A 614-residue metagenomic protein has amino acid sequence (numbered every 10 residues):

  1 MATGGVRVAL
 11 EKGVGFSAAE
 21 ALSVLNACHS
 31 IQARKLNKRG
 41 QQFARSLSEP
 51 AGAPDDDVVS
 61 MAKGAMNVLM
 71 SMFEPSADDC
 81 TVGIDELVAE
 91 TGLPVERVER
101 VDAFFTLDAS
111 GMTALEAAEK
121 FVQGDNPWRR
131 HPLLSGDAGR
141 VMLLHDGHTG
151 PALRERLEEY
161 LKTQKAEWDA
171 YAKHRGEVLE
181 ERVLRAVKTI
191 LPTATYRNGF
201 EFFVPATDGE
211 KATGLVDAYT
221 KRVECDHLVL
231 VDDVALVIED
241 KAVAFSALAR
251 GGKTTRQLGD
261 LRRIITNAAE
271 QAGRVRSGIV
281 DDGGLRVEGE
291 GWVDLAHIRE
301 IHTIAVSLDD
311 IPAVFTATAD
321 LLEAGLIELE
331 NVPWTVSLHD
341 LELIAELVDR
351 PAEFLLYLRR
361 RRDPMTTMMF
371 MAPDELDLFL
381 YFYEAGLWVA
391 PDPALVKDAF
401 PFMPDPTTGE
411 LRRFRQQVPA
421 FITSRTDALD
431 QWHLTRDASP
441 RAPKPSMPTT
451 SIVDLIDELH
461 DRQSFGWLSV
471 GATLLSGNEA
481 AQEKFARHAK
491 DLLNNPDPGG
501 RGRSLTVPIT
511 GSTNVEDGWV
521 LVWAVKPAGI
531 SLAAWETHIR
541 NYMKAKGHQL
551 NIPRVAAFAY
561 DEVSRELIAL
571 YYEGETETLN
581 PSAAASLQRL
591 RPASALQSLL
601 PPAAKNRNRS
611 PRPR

Functional and structural regions predicted by a protein language model:
M1-E177, E181-A194, A218, D281-I304 (+1 more regions): Acidic, metal-dependent phosphodiester-chemistry machinery of nucleic-acid enzymes
A152, F203-T207, L236, A244-A247 (+1 more regions): Flexible loop/turn segments at secondary-structure boundaries
I190-T220: A short acidic/basic microdomain associated with nuclease active sites
L191, F200-F202, V229-V231, A242 (+1 more regions): Short, flexible loop/turn elements at secondary-structure junctions
K221, V229-V237, K241-A247, I509-V520: Active-site beta-strand-loop-beta-strand hairpin of nuclease catalytic cores that positions key catalytic residues
D226: Cell-envelope/extracellular polymer assembly enzymes that use nucleotide-activated donors
F245-I264: A solvent-exposed, charged loop/short amphipathic helix patch at secondary-structure junctions
G259-A296: Acidic, metal/cofactor-coordinating or nucleic-acid-engaging core segments within structured domains
